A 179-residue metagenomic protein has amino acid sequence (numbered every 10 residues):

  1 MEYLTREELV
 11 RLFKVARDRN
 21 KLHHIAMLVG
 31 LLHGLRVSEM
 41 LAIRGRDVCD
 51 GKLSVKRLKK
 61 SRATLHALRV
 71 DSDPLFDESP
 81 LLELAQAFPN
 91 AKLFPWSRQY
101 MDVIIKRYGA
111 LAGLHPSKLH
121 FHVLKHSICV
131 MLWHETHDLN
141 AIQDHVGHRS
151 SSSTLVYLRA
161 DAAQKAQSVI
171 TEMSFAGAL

Functional and structural regions predicted by a protein language model:
M1-Y3, E172-L179: C-terminal secondary-structure termini that scaffold catalytic or DNA-interacting sites
E2, R6-V37: Basic, Lys/Arg- and aromatic-enriched nucleic-acid-binding interface segment
V15, G51-K52, L58-P95, L111: Basic, alpha-helical nucleic-acid-contacting "clamp/cap" segments
D18-R19, A91, V103-D144: Short, basic (Lys/Arg/His-rich) helix/loop patches that form interaction surfaces in the mid-to-C-terminal regions
G30-G51: Short, charged phosphate-coordinating catalytic segments
D47-D50, K118, D138-L158: Short, polar N-cap/turn motifs at the start of nucleic acid-interacting alpha helices
L58, Y100-D102, K106-A110, L114 (+1 more regions): Catalytic phosphate/metal-binding cores of nucleic-acid and nucleotide-processing enzymes, i.e., regions that mediate
K59-S61, V146, S151-T171: Catalytic-site neighborhood detector that most strongly recognizes the C-terminal catalytic loop/helix of tyrosine
